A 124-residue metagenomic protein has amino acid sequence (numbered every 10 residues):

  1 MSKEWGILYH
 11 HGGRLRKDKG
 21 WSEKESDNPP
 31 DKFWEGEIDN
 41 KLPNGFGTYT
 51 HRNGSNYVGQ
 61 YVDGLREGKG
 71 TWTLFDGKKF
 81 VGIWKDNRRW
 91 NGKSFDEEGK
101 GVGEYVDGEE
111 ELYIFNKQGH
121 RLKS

Functional and structural regions predicted by a protein language model:
M1-S124: Glycine/tyrosine- and acidic-biased, solvent-exposed loop/turn segments at the edges of beta-strands
